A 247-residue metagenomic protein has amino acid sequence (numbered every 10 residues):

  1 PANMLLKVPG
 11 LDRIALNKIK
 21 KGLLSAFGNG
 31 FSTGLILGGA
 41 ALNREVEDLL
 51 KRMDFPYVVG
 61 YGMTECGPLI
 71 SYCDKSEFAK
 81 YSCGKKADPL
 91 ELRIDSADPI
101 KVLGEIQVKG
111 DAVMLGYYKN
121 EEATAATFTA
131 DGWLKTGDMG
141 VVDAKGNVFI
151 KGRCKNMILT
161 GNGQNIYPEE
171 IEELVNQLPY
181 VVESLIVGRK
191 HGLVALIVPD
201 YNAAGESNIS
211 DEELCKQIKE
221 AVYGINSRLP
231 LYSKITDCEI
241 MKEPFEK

Functional and structural regions predicted by a protein language model:
P1-T33, P199-N226: Alpha-helical "lid/cap" subdomains adjacent to substrate-binding clefts that gate access and reposition the ligand
D12-V148, C154-M157, E172: Conserved AMP-binding/adenylate-forming
L37, I186, D237-I240: Hydrophobic/anchoring residues in structured secondary elements
F78-A79, N202-E206, K247: Short, charged/polar, Gly/Pro-enriched secondary-structure boundary elements
G110, L115-G116, M139-L231: AMP-binding/adenylate-forming catalytic core of the ANL superfamily
N147-F149, Y232-P244: Flexible hinge/switch segments at interdomain interfaces of large molecular machines
V198-P199, M241-K247: Flexible lysine-rich "adenylation lid" loop at the C-terminal edge of ANL adenylation domains
